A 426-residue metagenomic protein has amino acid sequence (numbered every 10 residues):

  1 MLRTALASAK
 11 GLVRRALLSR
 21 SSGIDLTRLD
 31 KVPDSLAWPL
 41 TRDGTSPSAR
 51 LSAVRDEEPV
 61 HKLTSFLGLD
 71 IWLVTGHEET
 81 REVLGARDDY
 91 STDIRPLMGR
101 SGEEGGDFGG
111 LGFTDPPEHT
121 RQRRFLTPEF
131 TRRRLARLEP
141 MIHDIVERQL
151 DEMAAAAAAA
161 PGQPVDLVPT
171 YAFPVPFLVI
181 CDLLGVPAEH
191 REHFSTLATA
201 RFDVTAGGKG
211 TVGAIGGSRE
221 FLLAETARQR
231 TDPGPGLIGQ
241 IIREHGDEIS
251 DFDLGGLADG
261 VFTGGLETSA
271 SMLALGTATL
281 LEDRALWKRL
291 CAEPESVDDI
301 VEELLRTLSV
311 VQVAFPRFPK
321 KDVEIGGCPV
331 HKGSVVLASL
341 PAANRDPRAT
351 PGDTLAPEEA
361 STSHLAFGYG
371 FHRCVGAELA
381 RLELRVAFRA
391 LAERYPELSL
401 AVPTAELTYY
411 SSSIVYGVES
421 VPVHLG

Functional and structural regions predicted by a protein language model:
M1-G426: Cytochrome P450
